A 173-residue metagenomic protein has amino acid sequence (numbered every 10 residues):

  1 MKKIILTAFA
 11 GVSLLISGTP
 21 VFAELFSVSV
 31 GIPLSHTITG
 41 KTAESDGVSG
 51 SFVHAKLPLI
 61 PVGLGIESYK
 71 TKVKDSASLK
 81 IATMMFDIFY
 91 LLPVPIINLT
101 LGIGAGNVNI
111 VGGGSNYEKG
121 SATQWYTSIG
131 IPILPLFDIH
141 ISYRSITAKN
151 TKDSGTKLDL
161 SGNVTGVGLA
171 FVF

Functional and structural regions predicted by a protein language model:
M1-S27: Cleavable N-terminal export/targeting peptides
P20-K74, A105-N109, V164-V172: Short glycine/proline- and aromatic-enriched beta-strand/turn motifs that initiate or cap beta-hairpins
E24, E44-S51, S78-F86, K119-W125 (+2 more regions): Residues that define the transmembrane beta-barrel architecture of outer-membrane proteins
F26, L57-V62, L92-I97, P132-F137: Outer-membrane beta-barrel channels and translocator barrels
A43-S45, K70-K74, W125, G130-F173: Predominantly the C-terminal beta-signal and adjacent terminal strand-loop region of outer-membrane beta-barrel
S51-A55, F86-Y90, L101, W125-I129 (+1 more regions): Membrane-embedded beta-strands of outer-membrane beta-barrel proteins, especially the hydrophobic/small aromatic
G63-G106: Detector for outer-membrane/organellar transmembrane beta-barrel domains, recognizing the amphipathic beta-strand
G112-G130: Acidic, glycine-rich flexible loop segments
